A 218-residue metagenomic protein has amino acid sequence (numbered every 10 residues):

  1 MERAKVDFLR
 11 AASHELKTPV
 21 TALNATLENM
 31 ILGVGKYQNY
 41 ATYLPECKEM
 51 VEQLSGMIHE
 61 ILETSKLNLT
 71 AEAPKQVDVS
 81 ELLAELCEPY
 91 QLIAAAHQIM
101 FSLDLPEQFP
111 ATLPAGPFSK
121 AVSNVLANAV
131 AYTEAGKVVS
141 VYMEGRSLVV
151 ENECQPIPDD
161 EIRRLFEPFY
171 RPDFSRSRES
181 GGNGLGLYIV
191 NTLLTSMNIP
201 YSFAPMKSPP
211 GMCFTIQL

Functional and structural regions predicted by a protein language model:
P45-L54: Short alpha-helical segment of the dimerization/phosphotransfer core of two-component systems
N68-K75, P110-A115: Conserved micro-motifs of the catalytic ATP-binding
A95, M100-P110: Conserved catalytic submotifs in the C-terminal HATPase_c
A129-V130: Short helix-loop "hinge" at the ATP-lid/N-box region of the Bergerat-fold HATPase_c
G136-S147: Short beta-strand/loop element within the Bergerat-fold HATPase_c
I157-R171: Short conserved segment of the HATPase_c
N198-M206: Glycine-rich ATP-binding loops of the HATPase_c
